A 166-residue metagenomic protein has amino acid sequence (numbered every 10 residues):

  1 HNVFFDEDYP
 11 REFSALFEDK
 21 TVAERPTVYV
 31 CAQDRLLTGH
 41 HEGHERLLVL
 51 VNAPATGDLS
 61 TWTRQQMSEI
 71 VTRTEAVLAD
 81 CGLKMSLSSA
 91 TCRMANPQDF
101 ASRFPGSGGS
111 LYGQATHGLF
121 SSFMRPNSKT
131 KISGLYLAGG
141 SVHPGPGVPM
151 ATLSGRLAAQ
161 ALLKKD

Functional and structural regions predicted by a protein language model:
H1-H40: Mid-domain catalytic core of redox enzymes that form a hydrophobic substrate pocket/lid adjacent to a catalytic redox
R25-Y29, D80, K84-P144: A glycine-rich dinucleotide-binding beta-alpha-beta segment and adjacent secondary-structure elements that constitute
Q33-R35, N52-P54, A95: Histidine- and/or cysteine-centered catalytic micro-motif in compact active-site loops
H44-R46, Q66-T74, L111-D166: C-terminal structured subdomain/cap of oxidoreductase catalytic cores
P54-L59, V142-P144: A short, flexible beta-alpha/helix-coil linker loop
T63: Activation-segment/catalytic-loop signature of the eukaryotic protein kinase fold
